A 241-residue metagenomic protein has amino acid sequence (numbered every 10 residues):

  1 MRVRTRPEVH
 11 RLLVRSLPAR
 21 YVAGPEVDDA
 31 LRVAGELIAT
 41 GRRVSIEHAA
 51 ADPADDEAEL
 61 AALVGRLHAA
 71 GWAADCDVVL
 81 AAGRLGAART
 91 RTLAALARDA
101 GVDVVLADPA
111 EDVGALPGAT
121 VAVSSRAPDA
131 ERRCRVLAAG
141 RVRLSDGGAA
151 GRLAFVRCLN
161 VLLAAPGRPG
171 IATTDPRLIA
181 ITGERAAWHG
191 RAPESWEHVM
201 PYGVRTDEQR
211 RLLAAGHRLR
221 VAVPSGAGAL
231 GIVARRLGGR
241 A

Functional and structural regions predicted by a protein language model:
M1-A241: Positively charged, amphipathic and often flexible ligand-engagement surfaces
